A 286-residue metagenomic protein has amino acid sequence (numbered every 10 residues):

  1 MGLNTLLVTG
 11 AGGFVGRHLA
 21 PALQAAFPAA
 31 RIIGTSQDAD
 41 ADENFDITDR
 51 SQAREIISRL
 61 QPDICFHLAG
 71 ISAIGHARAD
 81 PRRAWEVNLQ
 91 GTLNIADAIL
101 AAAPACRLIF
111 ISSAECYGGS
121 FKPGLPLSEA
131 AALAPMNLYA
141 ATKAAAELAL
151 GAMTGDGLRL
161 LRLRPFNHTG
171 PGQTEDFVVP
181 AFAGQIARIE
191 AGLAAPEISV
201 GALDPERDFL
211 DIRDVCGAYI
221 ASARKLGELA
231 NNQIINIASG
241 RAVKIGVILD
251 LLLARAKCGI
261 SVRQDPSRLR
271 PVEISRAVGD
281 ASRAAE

Functional and structural regions predicted by a protein language model:
L6-A26: N-terminal Rossmann NAD(P)H-binding glycine-rich loop of SDR-like oxidoreductase domains
T9, N167-G172, P196-R207, N232-V243 (+2 more regions): Glycine-rich Rossmann NAD(P)(H)-binding loop
T9, T35, C65-A69, L108-A114 (+1 more regions): SDR active-site strand-loop-helix element
Q37-D49: Rossmann-fold cofactor-recognition segment
R50-V87: NAD(P)H-binding glycine-rich loop region in Rossmannoid oxidoreductase-like domains and their noncatalytic homologs
A79-R82, E86-N94, R107, E115-R162 (+2 more regions): Catalytic helix-loop patch of NAD(P)-dependent Rossmann-fold dehydrogenases
S120-G124, L148-R207, I212-A221, A242-I245 (+1 more regions): NAD(P)-dependent short-chain dehydrogenase/reductase
F182, K225-L269, A281: Mid/C-terminal beta-alpha module of Rossmann-like enzyme folds, strongest in SDR-family dehydrogenases/epimerases
